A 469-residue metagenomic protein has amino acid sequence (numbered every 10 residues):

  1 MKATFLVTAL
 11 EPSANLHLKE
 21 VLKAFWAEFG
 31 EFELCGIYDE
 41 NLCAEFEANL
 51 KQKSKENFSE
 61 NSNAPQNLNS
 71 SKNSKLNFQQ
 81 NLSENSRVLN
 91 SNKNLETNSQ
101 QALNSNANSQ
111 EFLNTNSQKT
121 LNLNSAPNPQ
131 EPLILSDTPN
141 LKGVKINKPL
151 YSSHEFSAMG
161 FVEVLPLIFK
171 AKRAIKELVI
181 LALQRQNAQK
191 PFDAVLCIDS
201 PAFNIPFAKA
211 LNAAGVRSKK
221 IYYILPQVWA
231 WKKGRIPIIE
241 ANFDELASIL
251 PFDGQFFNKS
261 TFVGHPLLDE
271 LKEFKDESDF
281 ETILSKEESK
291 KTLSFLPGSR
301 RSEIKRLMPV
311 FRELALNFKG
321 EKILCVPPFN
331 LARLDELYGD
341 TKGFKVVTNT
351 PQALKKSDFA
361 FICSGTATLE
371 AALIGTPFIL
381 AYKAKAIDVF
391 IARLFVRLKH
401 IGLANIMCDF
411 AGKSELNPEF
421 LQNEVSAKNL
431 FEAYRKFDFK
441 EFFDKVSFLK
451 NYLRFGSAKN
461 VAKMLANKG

Functional and structural regions predicted by a protein language model:
M1-P65, N69, K75-Q79, N85-V88 (+7 more regions): Nucleotide-activated sugar donor-binding and catalytic core shared by glycosyltransferases and related lipid-linked
